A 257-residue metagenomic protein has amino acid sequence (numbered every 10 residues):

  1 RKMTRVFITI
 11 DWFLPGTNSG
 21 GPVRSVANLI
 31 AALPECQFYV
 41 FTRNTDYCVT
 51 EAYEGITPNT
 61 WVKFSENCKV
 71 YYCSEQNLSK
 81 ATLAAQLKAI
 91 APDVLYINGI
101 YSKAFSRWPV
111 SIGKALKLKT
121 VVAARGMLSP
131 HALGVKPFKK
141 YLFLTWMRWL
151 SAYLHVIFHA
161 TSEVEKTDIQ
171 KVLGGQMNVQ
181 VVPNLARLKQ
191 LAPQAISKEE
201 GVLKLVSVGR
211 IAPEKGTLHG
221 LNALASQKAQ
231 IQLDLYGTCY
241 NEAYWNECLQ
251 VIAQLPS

Functional and structural regions predicted by a protein language model:
K2-E54, V62, A225: N-terminal subdomain of nucleotide-sugar transferases
R5-V6, V94, V110-P130, A152 (+1 more regions): Active-site proximal beta-strand in glycosyltransferases
F7-T9, H159, A186, Q190 (+3 more regions): Conserved donor-binding/catalytic core segment of Leloir-type glycosyltransferases
F13-P15, K103-A104, L118-F138, L154 (+1 more regions): A short, histidine- and acid-enriched strand-loop-helix "catalytic/donor-clamping" loop that lines the nucleotide-sugar
R43-Y47, V208, Q232-L249: Glycosyltransferase donor-sugar binding loop
A84-F105, L116-V121: Short N-terminal targeting/anchoring amphipathic segment
K140-F158: Membrane-proximal helix-turn-helix segments that form the acceptor-binding/catalytic region of lipid-linked
A152-Q180, A186-L191: A short, active-site helix/loop in glycosyltransferases that binds the activated sugar's phosphate group
